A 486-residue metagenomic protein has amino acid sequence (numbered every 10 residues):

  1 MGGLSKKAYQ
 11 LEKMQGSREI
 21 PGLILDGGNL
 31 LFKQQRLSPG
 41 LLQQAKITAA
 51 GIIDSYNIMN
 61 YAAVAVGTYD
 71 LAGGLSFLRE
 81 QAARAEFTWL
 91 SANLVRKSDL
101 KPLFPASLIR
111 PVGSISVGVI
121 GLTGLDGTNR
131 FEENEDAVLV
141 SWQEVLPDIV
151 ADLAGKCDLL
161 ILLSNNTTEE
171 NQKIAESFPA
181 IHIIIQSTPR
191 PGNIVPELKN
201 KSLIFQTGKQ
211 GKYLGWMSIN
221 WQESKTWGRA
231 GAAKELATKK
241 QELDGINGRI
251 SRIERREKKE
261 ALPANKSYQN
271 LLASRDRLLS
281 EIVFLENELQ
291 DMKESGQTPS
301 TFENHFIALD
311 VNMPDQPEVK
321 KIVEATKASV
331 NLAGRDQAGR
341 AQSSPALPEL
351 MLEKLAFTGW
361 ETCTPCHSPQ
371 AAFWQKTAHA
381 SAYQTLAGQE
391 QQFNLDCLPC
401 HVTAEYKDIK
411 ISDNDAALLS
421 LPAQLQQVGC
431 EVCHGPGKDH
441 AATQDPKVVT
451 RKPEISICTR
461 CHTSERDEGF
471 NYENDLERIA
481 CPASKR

Functional and structural regions predicted by a protein language model:
M1, Y69-D70, W89, V95 (+3 more regions): Short sequence/structural segments immediately N-terminal
M1-L332: Acidic, metal/ion-coordinating pockets
